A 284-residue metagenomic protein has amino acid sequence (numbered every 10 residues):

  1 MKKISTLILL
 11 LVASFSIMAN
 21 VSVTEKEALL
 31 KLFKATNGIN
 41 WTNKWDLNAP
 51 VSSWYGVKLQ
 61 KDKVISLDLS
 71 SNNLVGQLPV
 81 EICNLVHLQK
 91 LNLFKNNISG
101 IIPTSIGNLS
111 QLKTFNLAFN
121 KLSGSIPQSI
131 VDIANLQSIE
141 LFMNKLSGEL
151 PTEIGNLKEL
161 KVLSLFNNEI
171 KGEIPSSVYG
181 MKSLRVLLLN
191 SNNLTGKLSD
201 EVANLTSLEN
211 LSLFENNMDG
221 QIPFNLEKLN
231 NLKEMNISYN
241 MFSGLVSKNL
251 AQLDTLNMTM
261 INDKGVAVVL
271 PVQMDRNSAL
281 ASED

Functional and structural regions predicted by a protein language model:
I4-A13: Sec-dependent N-terminal signal peptides
A19-Y55: Surface-exposed cap/linker segments adjacent to membranes
W54, K58-I101, T114: LRR N-terminal entry segment and analogous cap-like coil->beta motifs
K61, C83-L88, G107-L112, V131-L136 (+6 more regions): Leucine-rich repeat
N72, N96, L117-N120, L141-N144 (+5 more regions): Consensus "Asn ladder" position of solenoid repeat domains
L78-V80, S99-T104, S123-Q128, S147-T152 (+5 more regions): The feature encodes a structural signal of leucine-rich repeats
A134-F224: Eukaryotic tandem repeat interaction scaffolds
P223-D284: Leucine-rich solenoid repeat scaffolds
